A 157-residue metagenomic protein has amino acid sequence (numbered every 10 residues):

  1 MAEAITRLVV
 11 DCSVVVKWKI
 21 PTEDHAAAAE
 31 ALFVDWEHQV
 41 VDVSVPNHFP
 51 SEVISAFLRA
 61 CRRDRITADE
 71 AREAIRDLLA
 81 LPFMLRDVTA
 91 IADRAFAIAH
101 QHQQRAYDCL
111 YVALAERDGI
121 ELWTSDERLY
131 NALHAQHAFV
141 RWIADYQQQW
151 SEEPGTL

Functional and structural regions predicted by a protein language model:
M1-H48, A60-D69, E73, T156-L157: Short, well-structured N-terminal submotif of metal-dependent ribonuclease cores
M1-R7, Q104, V112-L157: Acidic, PIN/NYN-like endoribonuclease modules and their adjacent C-terminal/linker elements
V14-V15, F49, A90-I91, Y111 (+1 more regions): Alpha-helix capping/helix-boundary segments
P21, N47-P50, E70-Q101: Acidic catalytic patch
P46, Y107, S125: Replace "coordinates the UDP/GDP/TDP-sugar" with "coordinates nucleotide-activated sugar donors
S55-R62, E116-R117: Short glycine/serine- and small hydrophobic-enriched flexible loop segments
